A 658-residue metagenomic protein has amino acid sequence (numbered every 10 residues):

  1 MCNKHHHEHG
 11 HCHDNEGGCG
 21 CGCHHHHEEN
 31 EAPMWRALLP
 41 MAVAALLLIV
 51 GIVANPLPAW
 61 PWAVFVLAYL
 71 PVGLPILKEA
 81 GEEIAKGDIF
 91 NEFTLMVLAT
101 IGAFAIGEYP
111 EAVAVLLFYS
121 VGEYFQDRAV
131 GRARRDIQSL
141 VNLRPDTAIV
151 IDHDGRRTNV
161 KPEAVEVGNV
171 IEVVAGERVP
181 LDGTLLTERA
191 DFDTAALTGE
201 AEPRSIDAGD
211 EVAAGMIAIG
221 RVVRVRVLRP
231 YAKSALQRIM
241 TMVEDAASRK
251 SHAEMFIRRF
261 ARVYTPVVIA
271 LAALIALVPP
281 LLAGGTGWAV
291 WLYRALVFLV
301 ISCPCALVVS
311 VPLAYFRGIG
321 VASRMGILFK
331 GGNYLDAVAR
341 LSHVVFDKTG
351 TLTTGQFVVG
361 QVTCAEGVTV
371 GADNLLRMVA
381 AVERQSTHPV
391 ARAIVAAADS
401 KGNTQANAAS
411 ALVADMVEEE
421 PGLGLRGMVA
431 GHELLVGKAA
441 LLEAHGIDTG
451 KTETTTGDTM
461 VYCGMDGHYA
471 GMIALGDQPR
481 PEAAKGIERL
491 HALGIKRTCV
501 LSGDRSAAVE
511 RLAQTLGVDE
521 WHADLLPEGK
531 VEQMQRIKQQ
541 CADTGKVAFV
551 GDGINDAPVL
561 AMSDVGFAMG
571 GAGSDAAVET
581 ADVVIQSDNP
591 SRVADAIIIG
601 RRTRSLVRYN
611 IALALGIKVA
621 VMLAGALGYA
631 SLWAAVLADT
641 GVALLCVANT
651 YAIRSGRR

Functional and structural regions predicted by a protein language model:
M1-A32: Histidine-centered metal-binding segments
E28-V43, Y264: N-terminal membrane topogenic signal
V43-L46, M255-G284, V297-Y315, R608-L637: Bilayer-spanning, highly hydrophobic alpha-helical transmembrane segments
G51, N55, A59-T147, I151 (+7 more regions): Actuator/coupling domain of P-type ATPases
F93, V97, D146, L197 (+4 more regions): Conserved catalytic phosphorylation-site environment of P-type ATPases
V359-R497, S506, T515-M534: P-type ATPase nucleotide-binding
G431, M465-Y609: Conserved ATP-binding TGD loop and adjacent catalytic N/P-domain core of P-type ATPases
C541-T544, A581, Q586-R658: Membrane-embedded transport module
